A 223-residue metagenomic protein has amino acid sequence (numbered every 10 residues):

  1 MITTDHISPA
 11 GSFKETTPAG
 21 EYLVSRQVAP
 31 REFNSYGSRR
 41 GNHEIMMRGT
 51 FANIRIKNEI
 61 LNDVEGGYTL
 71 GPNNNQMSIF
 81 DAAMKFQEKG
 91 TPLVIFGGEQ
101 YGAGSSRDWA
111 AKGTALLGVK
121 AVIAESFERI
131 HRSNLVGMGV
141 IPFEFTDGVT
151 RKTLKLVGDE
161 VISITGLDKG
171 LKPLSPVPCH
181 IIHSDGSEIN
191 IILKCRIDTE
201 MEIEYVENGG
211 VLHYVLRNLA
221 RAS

Functional and structural regions predicted by a protein language model:
M1-S223: Fe-S-dependent hydro-lyases/dehydratases of central metabolism
